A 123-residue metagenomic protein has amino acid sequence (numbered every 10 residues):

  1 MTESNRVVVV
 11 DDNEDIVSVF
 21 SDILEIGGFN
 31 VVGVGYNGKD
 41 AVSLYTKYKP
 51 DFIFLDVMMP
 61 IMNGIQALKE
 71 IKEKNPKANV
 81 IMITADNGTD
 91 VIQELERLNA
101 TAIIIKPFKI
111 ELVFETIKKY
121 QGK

Functional and structural regions predicted by a protein language model:
E14-G33, L98: Two-component/phosphorelay signaling modules centered on CheY-like receiver
N37-D40, N63-Q66: Acidic catalytic/metal-coordinating carboxylates
Y48-F54: Active-site beta3 strand of CheY-like receiver
M59: Receiver (REC) domain active-site loop signature in two-component systems and cognate sites in sensor histidine kinases
Q66, N87-A102, E115: Alpha4 helix (beta4-alpha4-beta5 surface) of REC/receiver domains from two-component response regulators
F108-I117: C-terminal output helix
